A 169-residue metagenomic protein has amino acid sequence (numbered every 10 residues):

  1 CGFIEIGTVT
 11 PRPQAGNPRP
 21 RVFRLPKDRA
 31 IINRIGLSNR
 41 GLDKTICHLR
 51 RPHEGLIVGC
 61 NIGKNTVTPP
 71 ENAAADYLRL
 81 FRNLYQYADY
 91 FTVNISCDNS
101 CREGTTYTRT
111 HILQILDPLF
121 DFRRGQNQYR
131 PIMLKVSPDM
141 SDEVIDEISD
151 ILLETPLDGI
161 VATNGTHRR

Functional and structural regions predicted by a protein language model:
C1-E5: Outer membrane beta-barrel
I6-N17, G159, T163-R169: Short, solvent-exposed beta-strand-terminating loops
G7-L56: A gly/proline- and charged-residue-enriched helix-loop-helix capping module
I35-R169: Conserved alpha/beta-domain cores
